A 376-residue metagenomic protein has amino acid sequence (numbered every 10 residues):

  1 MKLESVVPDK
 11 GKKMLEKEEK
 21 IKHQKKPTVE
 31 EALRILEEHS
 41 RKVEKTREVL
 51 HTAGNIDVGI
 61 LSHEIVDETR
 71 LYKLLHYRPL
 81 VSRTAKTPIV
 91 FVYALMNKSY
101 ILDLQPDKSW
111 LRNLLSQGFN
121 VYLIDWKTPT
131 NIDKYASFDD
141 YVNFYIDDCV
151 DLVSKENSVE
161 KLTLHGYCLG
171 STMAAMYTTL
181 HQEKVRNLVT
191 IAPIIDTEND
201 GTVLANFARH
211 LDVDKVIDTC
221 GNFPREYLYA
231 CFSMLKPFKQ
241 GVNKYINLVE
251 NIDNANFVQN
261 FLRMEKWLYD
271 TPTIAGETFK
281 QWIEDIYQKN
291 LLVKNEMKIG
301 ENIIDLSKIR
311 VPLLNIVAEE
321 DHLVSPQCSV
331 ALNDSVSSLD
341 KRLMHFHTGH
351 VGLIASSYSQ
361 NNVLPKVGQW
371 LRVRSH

Functional and structural regions predicted by a protein language model:
M1-E31, K155, V159, A174-E277: Alpha/beta-hydrolase-fold enzymes
T52, G59, E64-T130: Short, surface-exposed "cap/lid" segments of acyl-processing enzymes
Y135-E156: Alpha/beta-hydrolase active-site loop
H165-G170, A174: Gly/Ala-rich beta-loop-alpha elbow adjacent to hydrolase catalytic centers
I309, N315-V317, D321: Short beta-strand/loop motif that positions the catalytic acidic residue of the alpha/beta-hydrolase fold
H322-C328: Conserved alpha/beta-hydrolase "acid-adjacent" motif
L323, L343, H347-N362: Catalytic histidine-centered segment of alpha/beta-hydrolase-like enzymes
S329, D334-V351: Catalytic histidine neighborhood in serine/cysteine hydrolases with alpha/beta-hydrolase-type architecture
